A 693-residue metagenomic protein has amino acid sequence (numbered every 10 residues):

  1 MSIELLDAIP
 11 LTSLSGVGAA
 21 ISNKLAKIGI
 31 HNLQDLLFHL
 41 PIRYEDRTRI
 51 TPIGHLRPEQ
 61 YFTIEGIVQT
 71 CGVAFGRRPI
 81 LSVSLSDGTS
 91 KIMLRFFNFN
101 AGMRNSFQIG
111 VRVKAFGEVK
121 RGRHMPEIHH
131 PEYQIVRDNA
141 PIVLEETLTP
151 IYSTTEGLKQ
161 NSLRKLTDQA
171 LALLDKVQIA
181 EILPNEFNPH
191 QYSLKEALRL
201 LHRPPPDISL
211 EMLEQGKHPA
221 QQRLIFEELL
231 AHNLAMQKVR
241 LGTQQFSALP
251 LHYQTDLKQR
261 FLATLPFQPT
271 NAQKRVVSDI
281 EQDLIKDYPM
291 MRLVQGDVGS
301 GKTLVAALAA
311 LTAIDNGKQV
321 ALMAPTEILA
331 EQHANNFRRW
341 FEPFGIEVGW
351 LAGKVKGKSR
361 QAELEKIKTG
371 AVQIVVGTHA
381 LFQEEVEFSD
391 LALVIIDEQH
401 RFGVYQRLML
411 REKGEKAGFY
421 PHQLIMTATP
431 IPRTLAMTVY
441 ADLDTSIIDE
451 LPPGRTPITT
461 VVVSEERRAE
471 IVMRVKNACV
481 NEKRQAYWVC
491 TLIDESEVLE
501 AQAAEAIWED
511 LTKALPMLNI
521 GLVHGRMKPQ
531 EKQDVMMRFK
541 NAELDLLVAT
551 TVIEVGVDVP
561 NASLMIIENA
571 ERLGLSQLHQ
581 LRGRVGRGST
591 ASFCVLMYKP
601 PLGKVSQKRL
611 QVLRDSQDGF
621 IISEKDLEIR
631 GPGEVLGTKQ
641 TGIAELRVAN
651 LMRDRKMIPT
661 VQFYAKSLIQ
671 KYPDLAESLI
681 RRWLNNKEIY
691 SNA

Functional and structural regions predicted by a protein language model:
P58-P79, G117: Structural detector for short beta-strands of small beta-barrel domains
A74-T264, T638: Upstream accessory/linker segments immediately N-terminal to the RecA-like ATPase cores of bacterial MutS and a subset
Q215, P219-I374, L381, L511: ASCE P-loop NTPase motor cores of helicases and related translocases
G317-A321, E347, G370-I374, D390-L393 (+7 more regions): Loop/turn-to-beta-strand initiation segments
K354-V375, Q383-L391, P529-D545: Conserved motor-coupling elements within RecA-like helicase/translocase cores
F388-L393, Q399-K483: Post-DEXD/H (motif II) to motif III coupling segment of the RecA-like Helicase ATP-binding lobe
R468-R484, A503-A693: C-terminal helicase module of SF1/SF2 nucleic-acid helicases/translocases
